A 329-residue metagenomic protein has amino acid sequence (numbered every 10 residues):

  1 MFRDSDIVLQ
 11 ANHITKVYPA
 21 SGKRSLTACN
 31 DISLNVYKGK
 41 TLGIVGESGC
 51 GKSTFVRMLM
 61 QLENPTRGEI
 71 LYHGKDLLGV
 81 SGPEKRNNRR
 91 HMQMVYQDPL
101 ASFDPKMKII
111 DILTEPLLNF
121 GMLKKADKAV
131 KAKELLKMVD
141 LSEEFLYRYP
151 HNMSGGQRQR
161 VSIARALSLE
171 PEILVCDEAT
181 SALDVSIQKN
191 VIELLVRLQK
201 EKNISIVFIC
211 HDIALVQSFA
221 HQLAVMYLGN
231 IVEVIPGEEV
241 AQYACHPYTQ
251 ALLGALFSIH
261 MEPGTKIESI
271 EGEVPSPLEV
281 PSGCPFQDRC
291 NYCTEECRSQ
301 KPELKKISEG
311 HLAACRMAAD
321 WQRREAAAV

Functional and structural regions predicted by a protein language model:
F2-I7, S25, V234-V329: Short catalytic/signature loops enriched in Gly
M60: Helix-to-loop junction immediately C-terminal to a conserved catalytic motif
G68-D76: Conserved ABC transporter NBD signature motif
D76, D127-E144, L253-G254: Conserved ABC ATPase "signature" region
S168-E172: A short, proline-enriched helix->beta-strand linker immediately N-terminal to the Walker B motif in ABC-type P-loop
V175, A179, L183, I187-T265: P-loop NTP-binding/switch modules centered on Walker-like glycine-rich loops
